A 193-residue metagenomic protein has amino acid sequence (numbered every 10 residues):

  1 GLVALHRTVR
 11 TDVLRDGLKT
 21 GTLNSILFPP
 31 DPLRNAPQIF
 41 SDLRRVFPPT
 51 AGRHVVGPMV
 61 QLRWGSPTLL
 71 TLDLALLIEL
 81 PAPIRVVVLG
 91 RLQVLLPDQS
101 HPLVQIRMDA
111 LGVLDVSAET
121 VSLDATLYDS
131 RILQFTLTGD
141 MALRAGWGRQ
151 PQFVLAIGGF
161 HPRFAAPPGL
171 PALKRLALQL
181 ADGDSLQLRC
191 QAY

Functional and structural regions predicted by a protein language model:
G1-Y193: Extended assembly/interaction regions that build large supramolecular complexes
